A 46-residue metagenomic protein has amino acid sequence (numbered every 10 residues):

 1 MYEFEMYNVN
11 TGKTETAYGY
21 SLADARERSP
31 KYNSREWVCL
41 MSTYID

Functional and structural regions predicted by a protein language model:
M1-K13: Short aromatic-glycine-(Arg/Gly/Cys) micro-motifs in beta-strand/loop hairpins
F4-M6, A17, A25, C39: Hydrophobic beta-strand residues in large extracellular and virion-surface proteins
T11-A23: A short, exposed loop/beta-hairpin motif centered on an aromatic-Gly-Thr core
K13, P30-D46: Short, mixed-charge low-complexity intrinsically disordered segments
L22-K31: Low-complexity, intrinsically disordered Gly/Pro/Thr-rich segments
